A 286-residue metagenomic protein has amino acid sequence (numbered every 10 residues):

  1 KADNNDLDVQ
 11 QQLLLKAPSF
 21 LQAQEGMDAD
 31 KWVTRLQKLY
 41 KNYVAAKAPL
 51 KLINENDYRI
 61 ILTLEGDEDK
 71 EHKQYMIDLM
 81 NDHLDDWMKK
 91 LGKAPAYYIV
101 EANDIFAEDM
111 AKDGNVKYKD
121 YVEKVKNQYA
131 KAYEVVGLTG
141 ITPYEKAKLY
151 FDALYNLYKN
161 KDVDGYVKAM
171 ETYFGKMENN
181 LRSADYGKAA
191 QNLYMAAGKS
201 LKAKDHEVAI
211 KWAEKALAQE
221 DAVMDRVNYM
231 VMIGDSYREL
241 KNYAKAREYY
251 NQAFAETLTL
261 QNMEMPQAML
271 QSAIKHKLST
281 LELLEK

Functional and structural regions predicted by a protein language model:
K1-G187, A203, L260, A273 (+1 more regions): Preference for long, solvent-exposed alpha-helical segments and helix-linker "stalks"
Y155, Q191-G198, D235-R238: Residue-level recognition of tetratricopeptide repeat
E178-D185, D221-R226, E256-Q271: Boundary/linker segments of alpha-helical solenoid repeat arrays
W212, M230-Y237, Y249: TPR/Sel1-like alpha-solenoid repeat signature
E248, Q252-K286: Terminal, low-structured helical/coil segments at or just beyond the last alpha-helical repeat
